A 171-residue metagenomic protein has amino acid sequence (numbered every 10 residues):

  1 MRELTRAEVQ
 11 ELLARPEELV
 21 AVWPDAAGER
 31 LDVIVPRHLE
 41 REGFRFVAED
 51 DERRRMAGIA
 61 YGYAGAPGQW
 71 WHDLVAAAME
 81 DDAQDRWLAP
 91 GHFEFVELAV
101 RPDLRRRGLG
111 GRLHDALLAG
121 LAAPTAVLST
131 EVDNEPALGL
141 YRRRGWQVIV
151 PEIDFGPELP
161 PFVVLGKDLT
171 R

Functional and structural regions predicted by a protein language model:
M1-A14: Conserved N-terminal entry element of GNAT/NAT acetyltransferase domains
P24-V47, D51, R55, Y61-P67 (+1 more regions): Active-site rim helix/loop that mediates acceptor-substrate recognition in acyltransferases
G43-A48, I59, H92, E97 (+1 more regions): Short hydrophobic/aromatic beta-strand element in the GNAT-like acyltransferase core that lines or flanks the acyl-donor
M56-A57, I149: Short hydrophobic beta-strand segments in globular cytosolic domains
Y61-E97, G156-E158: Conserved acyl-donor/pantetheine-binding loop and adjacent beta-alpha core of acyl/acetyltransferases and related
W87, F93-R112, V132-G139, R143: Conserved glycine-rich acetyl-CoA-binding loop
P102-R105, L118, V127-L138, D154-P161 (+1 more regions): Conserved beta-strand-loop-alpha-helix junction that forms the acyl-donor binding cleft
R142-P151: Conserved acetyl-CoA-binding loop of GNAT-fold acetyltransferases
